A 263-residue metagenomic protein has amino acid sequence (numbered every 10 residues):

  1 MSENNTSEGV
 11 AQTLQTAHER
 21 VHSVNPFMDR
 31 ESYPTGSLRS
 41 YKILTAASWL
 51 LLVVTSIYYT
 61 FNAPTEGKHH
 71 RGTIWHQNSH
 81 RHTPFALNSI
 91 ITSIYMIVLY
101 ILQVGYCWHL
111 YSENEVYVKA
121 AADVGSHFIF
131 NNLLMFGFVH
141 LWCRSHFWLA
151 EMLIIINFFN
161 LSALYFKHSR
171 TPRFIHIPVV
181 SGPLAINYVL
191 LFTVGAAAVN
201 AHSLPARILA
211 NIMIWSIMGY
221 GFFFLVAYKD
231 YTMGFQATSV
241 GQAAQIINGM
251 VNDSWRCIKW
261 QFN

Functional and structural regions predicted by a protein language model:
M1-Y33: Intrinsically disordered, low-complexity cytosolic terminal tails
N25-F27, K42-M152: Early transmembrane hairpin module of multi-pass membrane proteins
D29-T35, H76-S89, W215, V251-F262: Juxtamembrane membrane-interface segments at transmembrane-helix boundaries in membrane proteins
L38-T45, N88-L99, A122-F128, S145-I154 (+5 more regions): Transmembrane alpha-helices of multi-pass eukaryotic membrane proteins
L44-L52, H127-F138, L153-L164, H176-A196: Alpha-helical transmembrane segments of multi-pass integral membrane proteins
S112-A122, S169-H176, S203-L204: Membrane-interface helix-boundary motifs at transmembrane edges
F138-E151, S169-F174, A198-P205, F224-Y228: Membrane-interface helix caps and helix-loop-helix hairpins in membrane proteins
V179-A196, L204-A243: Alpha-helical membrane segments in multi-pass integral membrane proteins
